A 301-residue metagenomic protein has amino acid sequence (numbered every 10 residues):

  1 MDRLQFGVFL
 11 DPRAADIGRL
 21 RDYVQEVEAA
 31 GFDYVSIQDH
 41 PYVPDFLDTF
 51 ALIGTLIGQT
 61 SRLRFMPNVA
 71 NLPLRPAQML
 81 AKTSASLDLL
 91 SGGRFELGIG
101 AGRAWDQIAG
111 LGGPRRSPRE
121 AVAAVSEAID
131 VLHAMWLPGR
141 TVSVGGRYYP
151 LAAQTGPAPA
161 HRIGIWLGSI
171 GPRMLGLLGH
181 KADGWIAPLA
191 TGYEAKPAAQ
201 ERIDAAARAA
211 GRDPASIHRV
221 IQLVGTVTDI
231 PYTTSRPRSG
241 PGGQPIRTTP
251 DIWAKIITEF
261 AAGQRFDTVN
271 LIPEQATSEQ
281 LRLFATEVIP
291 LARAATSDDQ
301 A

Functional and structural regions predicted by a protein language model:
M1-P12, R103-A109, S143-I163, V220-G242: N-terminal small/glycine-rich loop or linker at the start of catalytic domains across soluble metabolic enzymes
M1-T60, I163, E274-T277, E287: N-terminal beta1-alpha1-beta2 module of alpha/beta enzyme domains
D2-A15, P73-S143, P188-P197: Flexible, glycine-rich active-site loops centered on histidine and acidic residues that chelate a metal or position
F6-G18, A70-Q78, P159-I170, P237-I252: Active-site mouth loops of central-metabolism enzymes
F6-L10, V35-I37, R64-N68, F95-I99 (+4 more regions): Hydrophobic faces of well-ordered beta-strands that scaffold small-molecule active sites in alpha/beta enzyme cores
A15-V27, M79-T83, L167-L177, T248-A262: Short, acidic/polar
V27, G31, L56, L87 (+8 more regions): Conserved, mostly hydrophobic/aromatic
L47-A70, A124-V131, A209, P214 (+1 more regions): Alpha-helix-loop-beta-strand connector modules within alpha/beta enzyme cores
